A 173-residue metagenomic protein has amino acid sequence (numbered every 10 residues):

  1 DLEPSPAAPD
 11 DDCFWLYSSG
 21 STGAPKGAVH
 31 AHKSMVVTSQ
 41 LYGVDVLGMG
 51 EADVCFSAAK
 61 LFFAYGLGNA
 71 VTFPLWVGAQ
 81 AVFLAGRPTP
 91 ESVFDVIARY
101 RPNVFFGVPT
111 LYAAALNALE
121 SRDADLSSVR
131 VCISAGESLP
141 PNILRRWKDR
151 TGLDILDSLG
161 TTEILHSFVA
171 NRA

Functional and structural regions predicted by a protein language model:
L2-Y17, A24, G48-V54: Conserved pre-ATP/AMP-binding loop-to-beta segment of ANL
D12, R87, P109-T110, E137 (+1 more regions): Alpha-helix N-cap/helix-start capping motif
D12, S18-S21, C55, L61 (+5 more regions): Conserved S/T- and glycine-rich ATP-binding loop of Class I adenylate-forming
L16, A113, R145: Active-site phosphate/pyrophosphate- and oxyanion-stabilizing loops and adjacent acidic/basic residues in soluble
A31-H32: Short coil-to-helix segment of the ABC ATPase nucleotide-binding domain corresponding to the Q-loop/switch region
V36-S57, F62-N103, A118: Conserved AMP-binding/adenylation subdomain of ANL enzymes
A79, P102-G107, L116-A173: Gly/Ser/Thr-rich phosphate-binding loop
